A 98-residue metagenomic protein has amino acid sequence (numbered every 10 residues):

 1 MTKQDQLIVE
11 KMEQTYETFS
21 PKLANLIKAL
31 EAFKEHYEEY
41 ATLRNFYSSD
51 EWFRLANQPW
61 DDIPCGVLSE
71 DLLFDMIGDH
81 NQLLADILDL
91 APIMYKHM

Functional and structural regions predicted by a protein language model:
K3, K11-E31, E38-M98: Long, low-complexity or tandemly repetitive, helically biased scaffold regions used for multimeric assembly/adhesion
